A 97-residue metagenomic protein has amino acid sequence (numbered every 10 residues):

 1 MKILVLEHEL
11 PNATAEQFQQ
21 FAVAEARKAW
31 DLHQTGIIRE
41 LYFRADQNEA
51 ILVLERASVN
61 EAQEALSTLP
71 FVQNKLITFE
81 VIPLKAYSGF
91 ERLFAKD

Functional and structural regions predicted by a protein language model:
M1-D97: Conserved, structured core segments of small domains
